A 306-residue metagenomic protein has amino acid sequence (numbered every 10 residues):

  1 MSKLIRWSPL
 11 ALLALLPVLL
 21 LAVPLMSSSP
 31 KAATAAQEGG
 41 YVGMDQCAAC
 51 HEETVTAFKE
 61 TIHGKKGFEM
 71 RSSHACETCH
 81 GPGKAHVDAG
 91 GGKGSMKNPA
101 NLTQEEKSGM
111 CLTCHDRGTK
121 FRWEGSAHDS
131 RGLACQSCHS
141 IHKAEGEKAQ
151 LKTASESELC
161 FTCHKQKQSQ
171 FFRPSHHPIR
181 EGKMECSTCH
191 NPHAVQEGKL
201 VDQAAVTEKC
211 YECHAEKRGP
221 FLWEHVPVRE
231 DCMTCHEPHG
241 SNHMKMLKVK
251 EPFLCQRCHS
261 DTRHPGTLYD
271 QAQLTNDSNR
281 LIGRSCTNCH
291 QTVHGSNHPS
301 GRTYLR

Functional and structural regions predicted by a protein language model:
L4-P9, P17-R306: Short sequence/structural segments immediately N-terminal
